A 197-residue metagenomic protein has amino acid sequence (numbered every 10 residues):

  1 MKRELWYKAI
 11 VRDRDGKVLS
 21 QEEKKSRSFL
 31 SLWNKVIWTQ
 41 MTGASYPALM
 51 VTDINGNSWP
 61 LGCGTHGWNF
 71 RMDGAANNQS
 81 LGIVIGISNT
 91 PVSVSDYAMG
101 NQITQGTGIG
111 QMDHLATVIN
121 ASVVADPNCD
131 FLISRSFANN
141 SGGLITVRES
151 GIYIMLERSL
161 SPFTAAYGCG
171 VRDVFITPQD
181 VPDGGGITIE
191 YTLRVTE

Functional and structural regions predicted by a protein language model:
M1-R148, M155-E197: Small cysteine-rich, disulfide-bonded extracellular modules of the LU/uPAR three-finger superfamily and closely related
